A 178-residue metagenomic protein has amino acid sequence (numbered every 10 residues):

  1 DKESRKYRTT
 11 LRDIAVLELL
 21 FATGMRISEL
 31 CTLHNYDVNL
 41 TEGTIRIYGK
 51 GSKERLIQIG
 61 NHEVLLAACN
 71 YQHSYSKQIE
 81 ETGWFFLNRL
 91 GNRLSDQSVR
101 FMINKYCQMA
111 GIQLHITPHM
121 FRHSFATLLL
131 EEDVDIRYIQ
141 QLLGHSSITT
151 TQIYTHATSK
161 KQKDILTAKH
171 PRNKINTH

Functional and structural regions predicted by a protein language model:
D1-H178: Conserved catalytic core of the tyrosine transesterase superfamily
